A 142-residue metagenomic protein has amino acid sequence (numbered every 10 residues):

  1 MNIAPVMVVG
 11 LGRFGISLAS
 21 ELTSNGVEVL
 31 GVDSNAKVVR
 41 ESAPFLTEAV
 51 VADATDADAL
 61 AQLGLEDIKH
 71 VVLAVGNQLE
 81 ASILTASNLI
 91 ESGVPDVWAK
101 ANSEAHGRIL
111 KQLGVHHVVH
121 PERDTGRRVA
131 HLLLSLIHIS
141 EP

Functional and structural regions predicted by a protein language model:
A4-V8: Beta1/beta-strand and adjacent pyrophosphate-binding region of the FAD-binding site in flavoprotein oxidoreductases
L11-G12: Glycine-rich Rossmann-fold phosphate-binding loop(s) that bind the pyrophosphate of adenine dinucleotide cofactors
G15: N-terminal Rossmann-fold NAD(P) dinucleotide-binding loop
L22: Aromatic pocket-lining residues of Rossmann-like dinucleotide-binding sites
E28-V29, V97: Short beta-strand element of Class I
D33-S34, A101: Conserved acidic E/D residue at the C-terminus of a beta-strand in Rossmann-like folds
R40-L133: Phosphate-bearing ligand-interacting subdomains that bind or position ATP/ADP/UDP/GDP/NAD(P) or nucleotide-linked
L134-P142: Residue-level detector of conserved catalytic or cofactor/ligand-binding positions in enzyme active sites
